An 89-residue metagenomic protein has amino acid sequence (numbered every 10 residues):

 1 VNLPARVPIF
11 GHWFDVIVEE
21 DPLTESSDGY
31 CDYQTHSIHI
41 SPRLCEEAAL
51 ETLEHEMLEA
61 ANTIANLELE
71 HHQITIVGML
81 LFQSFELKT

Functional and structural regions predicted by a protein language model:
N2-A48, T63-F85: Active-site scaffold of zinc-dependent metalloenzymes
E51-T63: Active-site recognition of the HExxH zinc-binding catalytic motif
L87-T89: Charged phosphate-binding loop/patch that engages nucleotide di/tri-phosphates or the phosphate backbone of nucleic
